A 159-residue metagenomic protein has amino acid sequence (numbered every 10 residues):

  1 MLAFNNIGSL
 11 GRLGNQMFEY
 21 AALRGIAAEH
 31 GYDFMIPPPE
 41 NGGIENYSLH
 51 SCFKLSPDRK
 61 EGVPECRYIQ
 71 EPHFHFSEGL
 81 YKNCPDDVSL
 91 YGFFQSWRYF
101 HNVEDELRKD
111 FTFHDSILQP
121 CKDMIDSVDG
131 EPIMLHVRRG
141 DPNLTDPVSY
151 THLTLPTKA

Functional and structural regions predicted by a protein language model:
L2-F4: N-terminal regions that are enriched for targeting/export leaders and immediately downstream pro/stem segments
G8-F18, D146: A short, glycine/small-residue-rich beta-strand->loop->alpha-helix junction that serves as a flexible
E19-A27, L153: Histidine-anchored nucleotide/phosphate-binding helix
A27-A28, I125: N-terminal cationic-hydrophobic initiation segments that often serve targeting/anchoring roles
Y32: Short glycine/serine/threonine/alanine-rich loop segments
M35: Glycine-rich phosphate/pyrophosphate-binding loops and their adjacent beta-strand/loop elements at enzyme active sites
P39-L153: Secretory-pathway luminal glycosyltransferase catalytic domains
T154-A159: A short, hydrophobic C-terminal helix/tail in secreted or cell-surface proteins
